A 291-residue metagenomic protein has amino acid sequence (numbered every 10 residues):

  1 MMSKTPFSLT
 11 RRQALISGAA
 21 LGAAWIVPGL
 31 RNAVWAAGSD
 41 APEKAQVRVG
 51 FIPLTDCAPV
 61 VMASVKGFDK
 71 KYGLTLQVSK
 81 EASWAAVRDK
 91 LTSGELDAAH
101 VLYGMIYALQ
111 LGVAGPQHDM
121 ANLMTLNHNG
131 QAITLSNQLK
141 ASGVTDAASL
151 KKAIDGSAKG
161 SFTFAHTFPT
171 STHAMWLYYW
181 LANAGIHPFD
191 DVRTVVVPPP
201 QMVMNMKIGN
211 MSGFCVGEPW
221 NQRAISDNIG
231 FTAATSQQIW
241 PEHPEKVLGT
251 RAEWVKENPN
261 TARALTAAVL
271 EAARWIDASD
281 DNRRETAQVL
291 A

Functional and structural regions predicted by a protein language model:
M1-L9, A20: N-terminal secretory signal peptides
R11-R12, Y178, S279: Short, cationic motifs built from Arg/Lys/His that form the positively charged side of catalytic pockets
L15-I16, L21-G22: Helix-enriched interaction subdomains in cytosolic or periplasmic regions, typified by TIR/SEFIR signaling/NADase cores
W25-A33: C-terminal segment of classical bacterial N-terminal signal peptides
A36-F189, R193-V196, I208-Q222, I229-H243: Short, glycine-/small- and polar/acidic-enriched structural segments that line small-molecule recognition paths
P199-K207: Active-site-proximal beta-alpha loop/turn segments in soluble metabolic enzymes
Q201, M211-A291: Pocket-lining segment of extracytoplasmic ligand-binding domains
